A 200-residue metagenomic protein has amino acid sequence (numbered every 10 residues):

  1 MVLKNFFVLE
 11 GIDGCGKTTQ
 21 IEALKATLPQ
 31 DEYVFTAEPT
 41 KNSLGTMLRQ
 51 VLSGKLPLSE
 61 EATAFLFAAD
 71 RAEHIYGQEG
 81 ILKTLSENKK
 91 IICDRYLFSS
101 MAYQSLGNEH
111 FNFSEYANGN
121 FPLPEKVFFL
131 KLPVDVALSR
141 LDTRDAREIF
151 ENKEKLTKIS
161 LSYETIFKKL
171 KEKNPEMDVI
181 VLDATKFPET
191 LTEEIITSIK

Functional and structural regions predicted by a protein language model:
V2, K25-T27, D135-K200: NTP-dependent small-molecule kinase module
L9: Hydrophobic anchor at the beta1->P-loop junction of P-loop NTPases
G14-C15: ATP-binding Walker
T18: Walker A/P-loop
A26-F35: Post-Walker A helix-loop "phosphate-sensing" segment adjacent to the P-loop in P-loop NTPases
V34-E115: ATP-dependent small-molecule kinase phosphotransfer cores that center on conserved nucleotide phosphate-binding segments
R95-S162: A glycine- and Lys/Arg-enriched "phosphate-lid" helix/loop adjacent to the NTP-binding pocket of small-molecule kinases
